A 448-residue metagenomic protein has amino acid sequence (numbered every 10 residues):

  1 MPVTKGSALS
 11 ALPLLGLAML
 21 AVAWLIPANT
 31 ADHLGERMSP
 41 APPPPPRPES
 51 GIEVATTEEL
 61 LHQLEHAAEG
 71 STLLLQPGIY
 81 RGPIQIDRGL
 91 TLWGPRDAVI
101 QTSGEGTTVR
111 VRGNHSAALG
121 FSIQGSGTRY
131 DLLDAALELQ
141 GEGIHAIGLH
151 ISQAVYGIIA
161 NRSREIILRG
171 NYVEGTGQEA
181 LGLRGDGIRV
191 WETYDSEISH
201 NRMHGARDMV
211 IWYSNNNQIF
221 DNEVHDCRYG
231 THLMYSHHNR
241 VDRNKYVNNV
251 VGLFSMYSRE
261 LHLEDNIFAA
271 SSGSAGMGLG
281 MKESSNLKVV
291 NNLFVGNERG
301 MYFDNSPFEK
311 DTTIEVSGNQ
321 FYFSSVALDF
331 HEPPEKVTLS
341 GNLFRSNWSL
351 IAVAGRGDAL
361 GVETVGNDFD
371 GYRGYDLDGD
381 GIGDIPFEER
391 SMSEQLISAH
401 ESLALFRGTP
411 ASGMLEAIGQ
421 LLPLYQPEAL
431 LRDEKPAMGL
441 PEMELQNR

Functional and structural regions predicted by a protein language model:
P2-L17: N-terminal Sec-pathway targeting helices
V22-H33: Membrane-interface motif at the C-terminal end of an N-terminal transmembrane signal
P42-R81: Acidic Gly/Asp/Thr-rich repetitive segments characteristic of extracellular carbohydrate-active and adhesion proteins
L61, E65-H66, I79-W93, I100-I144 (+2 more regions): Extracellular beta-strand-rich solenoid/capping regions of secreted or surface-exposed proteins that bind or remodel
G89, P95-A98, H115-G125, G143-Q153 (+9 more regions): Right-handed parallel beta-helix
T102-R110, R129-E138, Q153-A160, A180-W191 (+7 more regions): Extracellular beta-strand/beta-solenoid scaffold signature
S274, G278, L287, M301-P307 (+3 more regions): Functionally critical loop-and-helix segments that line ligand-binding/catalytic clefts of soluble enzyme domains
